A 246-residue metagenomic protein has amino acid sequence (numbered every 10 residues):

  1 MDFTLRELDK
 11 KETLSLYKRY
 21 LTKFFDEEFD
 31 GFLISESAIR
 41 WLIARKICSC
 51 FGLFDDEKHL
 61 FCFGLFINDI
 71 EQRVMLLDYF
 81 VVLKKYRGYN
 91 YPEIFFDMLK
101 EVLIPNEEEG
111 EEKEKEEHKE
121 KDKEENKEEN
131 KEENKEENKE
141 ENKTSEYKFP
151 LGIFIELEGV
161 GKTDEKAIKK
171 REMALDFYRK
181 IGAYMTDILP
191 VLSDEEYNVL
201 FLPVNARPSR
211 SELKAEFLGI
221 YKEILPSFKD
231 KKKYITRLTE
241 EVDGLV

Functional and structural regions predicted by a protein language model:
M1-L14: Conserved N-terminal entry element of GNAT/NAT acetyltransferase domains
E7, H59-L60, M185: Residue-level detector of beta-propeller blades
K18, T22, D26-K84: A conserved beta-strand-loop-helix scaffold within acyl/acetyltransferase catalytic domains
R19-F24, I94, M98, M173: Alpha-helical elements of Rossmann-like donor-binding domains used by nucleotide-donor carbohydrate transfer enzymes
G64-L65, I94, E108-E109: Hydrophobic, well-ordered beta-alpha structural blocks that scaffold small-molecule cofactor pockets
N68-L77, R87, Y147-L151, E196: A conserved beta-turn-beta hairpin within the catalytic core of GNAT-like acetyltransferases that forms part
V82, G88-I104, K170: Conserved acetyl-CoA-binding loop-helix of GNAT-fold acetyltransferases
E107-V246: Terminal substrate-recognition subdomain of acyl/acetyltransferases
